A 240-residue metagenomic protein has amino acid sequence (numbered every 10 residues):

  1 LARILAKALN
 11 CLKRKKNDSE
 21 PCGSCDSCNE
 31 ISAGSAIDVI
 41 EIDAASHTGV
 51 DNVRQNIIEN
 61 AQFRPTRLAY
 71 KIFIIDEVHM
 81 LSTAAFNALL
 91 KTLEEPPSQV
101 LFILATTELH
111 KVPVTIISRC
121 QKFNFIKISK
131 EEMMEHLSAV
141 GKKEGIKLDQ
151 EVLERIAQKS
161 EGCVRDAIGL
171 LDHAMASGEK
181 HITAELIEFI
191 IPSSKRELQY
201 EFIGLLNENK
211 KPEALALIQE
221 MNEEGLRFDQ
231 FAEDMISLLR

Functional and structural regions predicted by a protein language model:
L1-K122, E132, V140: P-loop/Walker A NTP-binding region and its immediately flanking N-terminal helices in P-loop NTPase folds
A33-A36, A69, Q121-R240: Extended, largely alpha-helical regulatory/partner-binding modules appended to the mid-to-C-terminal parts
